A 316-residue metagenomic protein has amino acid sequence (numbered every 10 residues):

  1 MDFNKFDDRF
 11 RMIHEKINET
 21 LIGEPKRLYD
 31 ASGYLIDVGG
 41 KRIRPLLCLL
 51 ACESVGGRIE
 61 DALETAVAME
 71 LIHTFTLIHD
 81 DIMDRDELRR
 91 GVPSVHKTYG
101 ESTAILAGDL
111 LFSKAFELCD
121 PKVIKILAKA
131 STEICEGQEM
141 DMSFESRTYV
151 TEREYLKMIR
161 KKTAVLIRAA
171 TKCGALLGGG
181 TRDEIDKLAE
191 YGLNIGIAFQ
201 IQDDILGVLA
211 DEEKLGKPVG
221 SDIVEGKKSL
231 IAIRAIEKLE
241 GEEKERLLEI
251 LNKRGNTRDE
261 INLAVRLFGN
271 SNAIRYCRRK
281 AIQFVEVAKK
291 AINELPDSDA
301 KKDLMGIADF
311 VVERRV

Functional and structural regions predicted by a protein language model:
M1-V316: All-alpha prenyltransferase/terpene-synthase fold signal
